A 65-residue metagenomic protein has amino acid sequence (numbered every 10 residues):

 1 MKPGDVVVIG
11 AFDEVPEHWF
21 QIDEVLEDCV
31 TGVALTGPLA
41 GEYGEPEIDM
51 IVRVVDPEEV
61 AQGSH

Functional and structural regions predicted by a protein language model:
G4-D5, V55: Small/flexible residues
V6, A11-P46: Basic/aromatic-rich interaction segments and small domains that mediate binding to polyanionic partners
A34-H65: Intrinsically disordered, low-complexity, charged/polar segments
